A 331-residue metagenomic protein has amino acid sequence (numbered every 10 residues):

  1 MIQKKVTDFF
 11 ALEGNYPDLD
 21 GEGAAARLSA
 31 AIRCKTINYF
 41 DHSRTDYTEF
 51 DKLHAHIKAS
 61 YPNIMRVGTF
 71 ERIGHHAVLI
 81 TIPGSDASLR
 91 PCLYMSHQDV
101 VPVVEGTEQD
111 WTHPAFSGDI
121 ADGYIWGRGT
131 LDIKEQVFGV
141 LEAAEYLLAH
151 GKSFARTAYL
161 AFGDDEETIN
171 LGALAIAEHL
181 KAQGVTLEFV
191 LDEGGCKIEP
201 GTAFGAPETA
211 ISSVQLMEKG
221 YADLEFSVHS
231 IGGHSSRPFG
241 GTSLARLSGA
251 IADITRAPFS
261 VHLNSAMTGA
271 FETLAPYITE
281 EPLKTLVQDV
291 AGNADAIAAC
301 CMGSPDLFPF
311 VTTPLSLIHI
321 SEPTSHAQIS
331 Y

Functional and structural regions predicted by a protein language model:
M1-T130, V137, L147-F154: Acidic/His- and Gly-rich active-site-bordering loop/insert found across diverse amide/peptide-bond hydrolases
V6-D8, L180-Q183, E188, C196-T209 (+2 more regions): Acidic-enriched catalytic cores of C-N bond-cleaving enzymes acting on peptides and small amides
S29, F138-L141, E145, L174-A177 (+2 more regions): Predominant activation on well-ordered alpha-helical scaffold segments within soluble catalytic domains
I32, I82-P83, S96-Q98, F162-D164 (+2 more regions): Active-site-proximal beta-strand/loop segments in catalytic clefts of secreted hydrolases
N38, L131, S230-S236: A generic structural motif
Y124-G127, L131-S213: Acidic/histidine-rich catalytic neighborhood of metal-dependent amide-processing enzymes
S316-Y331: Residue-level detector of conserved catalytic or cofactor/ligand-binding positions in enzyme active sites
